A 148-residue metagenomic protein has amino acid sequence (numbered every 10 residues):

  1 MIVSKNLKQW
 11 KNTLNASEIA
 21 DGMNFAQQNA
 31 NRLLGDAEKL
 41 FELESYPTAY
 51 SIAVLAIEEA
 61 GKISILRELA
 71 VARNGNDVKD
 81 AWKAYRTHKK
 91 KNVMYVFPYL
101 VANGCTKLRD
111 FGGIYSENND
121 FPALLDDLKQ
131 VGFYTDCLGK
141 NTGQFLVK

Functional and structural regions predicted by a protein language model:
M1-K148: Terminal alpha-helical segments
